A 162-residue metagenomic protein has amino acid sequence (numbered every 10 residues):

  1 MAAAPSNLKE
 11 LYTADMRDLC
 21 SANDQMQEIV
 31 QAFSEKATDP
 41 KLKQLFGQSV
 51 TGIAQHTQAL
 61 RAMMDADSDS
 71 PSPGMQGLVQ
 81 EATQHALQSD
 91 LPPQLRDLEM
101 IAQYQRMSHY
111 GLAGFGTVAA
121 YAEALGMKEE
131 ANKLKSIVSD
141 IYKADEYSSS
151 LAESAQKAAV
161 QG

Functional and structural regions predicted by a protein language model:
M1-G162: Amphipathic alpha-helical hairpins
